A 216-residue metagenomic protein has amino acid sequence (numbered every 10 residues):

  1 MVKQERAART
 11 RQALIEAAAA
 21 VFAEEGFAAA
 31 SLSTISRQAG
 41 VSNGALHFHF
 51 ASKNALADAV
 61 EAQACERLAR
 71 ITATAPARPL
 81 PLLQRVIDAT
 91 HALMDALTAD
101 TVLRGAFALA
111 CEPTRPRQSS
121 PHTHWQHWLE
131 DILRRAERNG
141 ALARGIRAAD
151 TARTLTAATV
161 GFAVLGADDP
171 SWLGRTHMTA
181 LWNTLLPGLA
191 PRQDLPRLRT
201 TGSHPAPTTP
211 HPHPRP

Functional and structural regions predicted by a protein language model:
M1-E25, A29-Q38, N54-D58: Basic, helix-initiating cap at the start of DNA-binding domains
A13, Q84-A92, D150-A157, T176-A180 (+1 more regions): Amphipathic alpha-helical interaction segments
A39-F50: Short hydrophobic/aromatic patch on the recognition helix
F48-R70, R78-P79: Internal catalytic or translocation cores that form aromatic/hydrophobic pockets or channels for amphipathic metabolites
A59, R70-A99, L103, A148 (+1 more regions): Hydrophobic alpha-helical connector segments
Q84, S120-H124, R138-T154, W172-T176: All-alpha amphipathic helical-bundle segments outside canonical DNA-binding/catalytic cores that form hydrophobic
D88-L142, V164: Short secondary-structure transition hinges
T123-H127, D131-R138, D168-P216: C-terminal peripheral helix-coil segments that are non-catalytic and often amphipathic
